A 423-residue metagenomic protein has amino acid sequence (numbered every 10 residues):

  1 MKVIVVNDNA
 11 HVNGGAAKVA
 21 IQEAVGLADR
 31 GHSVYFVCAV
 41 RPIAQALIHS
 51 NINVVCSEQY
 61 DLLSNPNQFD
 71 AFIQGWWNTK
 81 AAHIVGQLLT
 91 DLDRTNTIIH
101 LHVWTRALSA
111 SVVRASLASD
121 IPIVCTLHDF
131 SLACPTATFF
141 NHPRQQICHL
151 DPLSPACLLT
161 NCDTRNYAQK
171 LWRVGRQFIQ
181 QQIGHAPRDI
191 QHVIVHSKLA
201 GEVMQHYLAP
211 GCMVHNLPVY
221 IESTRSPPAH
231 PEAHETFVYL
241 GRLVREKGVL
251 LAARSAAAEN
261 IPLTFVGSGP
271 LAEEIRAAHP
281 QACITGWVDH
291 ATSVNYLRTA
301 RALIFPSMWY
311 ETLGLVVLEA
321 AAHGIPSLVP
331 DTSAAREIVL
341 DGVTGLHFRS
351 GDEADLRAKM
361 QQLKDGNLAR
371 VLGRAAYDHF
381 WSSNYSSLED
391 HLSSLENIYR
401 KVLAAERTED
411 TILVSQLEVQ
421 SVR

Functional and structural regions predicted by a protein language model:
N7-N13, G26-T79, L88: N-terminal strand-loop element at the rim of the active site of nucleotide-sugar-dependent glycosyltransferases
W76, N367, V371-A404: A charged, aromatic-enriched C-terminal amphipathic alpha-helix characteristic of glycosyltransferases across folds
L132, Q145-S226: Donor nucleotide-sugar binding/catalytic pocket of nucleotide-sugar-dependent glycosyltransferases
I194, I221, A229-K247, A253-A257: Conserved donor-binding/catalytic core segment of Leloir-type glycosyltransferases
F237, R298-T312, I325: Acidic donor-binding loop of glycosyltransferase active sites
E273-N295: Nucleotide-activated donor-binding/catalytic signature segment of Leloir-type glycosyltransferases, i.e., the conserved
V317, P326-V329: Short hydrophobic beta-strand element within catalytic cores of glycosyltransferases and related nucleotide-activated
D341-G342, L346-E353, Q361-N367: Conserved acidic donor-binding segment of nucleotide-sugar-dependent glycosyltransferases
